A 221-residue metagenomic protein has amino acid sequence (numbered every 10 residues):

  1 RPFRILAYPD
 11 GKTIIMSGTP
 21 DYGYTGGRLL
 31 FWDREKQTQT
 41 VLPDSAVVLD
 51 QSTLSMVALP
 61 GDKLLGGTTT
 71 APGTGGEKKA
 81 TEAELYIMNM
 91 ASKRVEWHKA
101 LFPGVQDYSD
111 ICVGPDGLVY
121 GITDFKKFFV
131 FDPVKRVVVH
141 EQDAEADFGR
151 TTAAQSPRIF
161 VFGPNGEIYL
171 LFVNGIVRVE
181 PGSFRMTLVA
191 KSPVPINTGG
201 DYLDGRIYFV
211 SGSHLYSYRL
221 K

Functional and structural regions predicted by a protein language model:
R1-L6, I15, Y24-L30, Q51-S55 (+4 more regions): Residue-level hotspots at or immediately adjacent to binding/recognition sites across diverse folds
R1-Y8, V48-L59, G104-G114, D147-N165 (+1 more regions): Repeated scaffold domains used in trafficking and secretory/extracellular systems, primarily beta-propellers
D10, T25, P60, T81 (+7 more regions): Short loop/turn segments that connect beta-strands within the blades of beta-propeller domains, predominantly WD40
I14-M16, L64-G66, L118-G121, E167-L170 (+1 more regions): Conserved beta-propeller blade signature
G23-L30, G73-L85, K126-D132, N174-E180 (+1 more regions): Structural motif
D33-Q37, N89-K93, D132-R136, E180-F184 (+1 more regions): Short loop/turn segments that connect beta-strands within beta-propeller blades
T38-S45, R94-L101, V137-T151, R185-A190: A short beta-strand motif characteristic of beta-propeller blades
G121-K126, E145-R178: Loop/turn-rich, solvent-exposed surfaces of beta-rich toroidal or solenoidal domains
